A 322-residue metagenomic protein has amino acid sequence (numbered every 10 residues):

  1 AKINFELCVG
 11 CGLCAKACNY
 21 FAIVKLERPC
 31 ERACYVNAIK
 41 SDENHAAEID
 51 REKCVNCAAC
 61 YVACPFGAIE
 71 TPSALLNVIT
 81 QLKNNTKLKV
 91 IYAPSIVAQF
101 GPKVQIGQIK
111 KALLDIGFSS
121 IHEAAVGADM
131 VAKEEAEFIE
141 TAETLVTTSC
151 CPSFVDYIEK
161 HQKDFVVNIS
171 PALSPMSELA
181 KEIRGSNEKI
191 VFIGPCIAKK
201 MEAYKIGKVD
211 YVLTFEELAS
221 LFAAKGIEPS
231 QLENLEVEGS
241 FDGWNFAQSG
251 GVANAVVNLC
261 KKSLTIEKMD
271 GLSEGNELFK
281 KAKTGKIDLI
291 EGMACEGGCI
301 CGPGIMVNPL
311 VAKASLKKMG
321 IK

Functional and structural regions predicted by a protein language model:
A1-V9, L13-D50, V55, A59-A74 (+1 more regions): Iron-sulfur cluster-binding cysteine motifs and their immediate structural context in ferredoxin-like electron-transfer
T71-K322: Iron-sulfur-associated redox domains of electron-transfer enzymes in respiratory and anaerobic energy metabolism
